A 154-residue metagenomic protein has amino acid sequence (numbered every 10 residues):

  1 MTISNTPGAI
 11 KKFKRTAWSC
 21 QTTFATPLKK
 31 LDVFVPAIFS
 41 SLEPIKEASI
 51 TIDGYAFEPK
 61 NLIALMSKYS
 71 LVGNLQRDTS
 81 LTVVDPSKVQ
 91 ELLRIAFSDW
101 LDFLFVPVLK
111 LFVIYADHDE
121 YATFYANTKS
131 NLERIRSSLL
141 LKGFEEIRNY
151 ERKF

Functional and structural regions predicted by a protein language model:
M1-F154: Structured alpha/beta or helical-core interaction and ligand-binding surfaces enriched in interleaved
